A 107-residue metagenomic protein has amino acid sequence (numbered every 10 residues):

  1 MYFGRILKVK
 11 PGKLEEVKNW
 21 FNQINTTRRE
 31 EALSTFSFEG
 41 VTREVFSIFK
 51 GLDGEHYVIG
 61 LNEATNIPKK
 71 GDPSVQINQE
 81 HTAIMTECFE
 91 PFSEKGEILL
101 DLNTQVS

Functional and structural regions predicted by a protein language model:
M1, I24-N25, E39: General helical secondary-structure elements
M1, T104-S107: Basic/polar N-terminal segments that are highly enriched at the extreme N-terminus, encompassing both cleavable
M1-V17: Short, extreme N-terminal segment that most often corresponds to the first beta-strand
F3-K8, E44-V75: Short, well-ordered beta-strand segments in beta-rich or mixed alpha/beta enzyme and ligand-binding folds
K13-N19, P68-D72: Short, conserved charged micro-motifs
E16-T35: Short, flexible N-terminal segments of the mature chain
R29-T42, E63-L100, S107: An amphipathic, aromatic/His-enriched active-site/gating alpha helix that lines ligand/cofactor pockets
